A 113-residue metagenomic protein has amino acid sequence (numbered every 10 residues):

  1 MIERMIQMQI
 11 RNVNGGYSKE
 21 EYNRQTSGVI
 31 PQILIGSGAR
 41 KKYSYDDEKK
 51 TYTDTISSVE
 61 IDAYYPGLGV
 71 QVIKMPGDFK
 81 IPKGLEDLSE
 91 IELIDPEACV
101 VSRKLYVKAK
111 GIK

Functional and structural regions predicted by a protein language model:
M1-K113: OB-fold and OB-like single-stranded nucleic-acid-recognition modules and their adjacent interaction interfaces
